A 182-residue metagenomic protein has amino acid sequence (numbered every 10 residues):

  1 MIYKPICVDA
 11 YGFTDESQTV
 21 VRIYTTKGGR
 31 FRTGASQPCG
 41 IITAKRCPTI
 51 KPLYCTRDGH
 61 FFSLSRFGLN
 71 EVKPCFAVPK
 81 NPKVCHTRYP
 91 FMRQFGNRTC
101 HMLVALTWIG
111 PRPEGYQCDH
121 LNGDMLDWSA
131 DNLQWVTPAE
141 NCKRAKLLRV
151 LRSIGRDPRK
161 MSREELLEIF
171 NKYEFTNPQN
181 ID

Functional and structural regions predicted by a protein language model:
M1-Q117, D124-I169, E174: Conserved recognition-core residues within compact binding domains
Q179-D182: Short alpha-helical "recognition helix" segments of helix-turn-helix
